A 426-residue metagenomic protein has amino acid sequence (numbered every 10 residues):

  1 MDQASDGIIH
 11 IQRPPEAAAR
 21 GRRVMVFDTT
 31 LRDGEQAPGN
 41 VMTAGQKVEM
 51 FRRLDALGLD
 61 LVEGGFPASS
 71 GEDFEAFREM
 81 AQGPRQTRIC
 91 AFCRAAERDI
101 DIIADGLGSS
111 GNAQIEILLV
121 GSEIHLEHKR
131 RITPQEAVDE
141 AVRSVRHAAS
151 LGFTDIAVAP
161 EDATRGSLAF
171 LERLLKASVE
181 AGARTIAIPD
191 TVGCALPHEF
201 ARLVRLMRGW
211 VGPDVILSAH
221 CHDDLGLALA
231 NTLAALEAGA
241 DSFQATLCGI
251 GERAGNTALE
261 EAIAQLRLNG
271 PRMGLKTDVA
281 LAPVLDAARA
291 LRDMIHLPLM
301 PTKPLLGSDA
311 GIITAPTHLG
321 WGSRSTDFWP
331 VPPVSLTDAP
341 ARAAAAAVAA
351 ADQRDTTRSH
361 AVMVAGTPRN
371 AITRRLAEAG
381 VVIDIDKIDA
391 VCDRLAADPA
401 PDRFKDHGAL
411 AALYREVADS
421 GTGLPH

Functional and structural regions predicted by a protein language model:
M1-F74, E378: A charged N-terminal "starter" segment
D2-T30, P271-H426: A mid-to-C-terminal "edge-of-domain" accessory segment
V24, Q36-D60, F74-G83, E97-L217 (+1 more regions): Alpha/beta enzyme core
L31-D33, A240, L247-E252, V364-N370: Conserved phosphate/anionic-ligand binding catalytic regions in large, soluble enzymes, centered on
M42-G45, E49, G71-E75, R98 (+11 more regions): Conserved active-site and cofactor/substrate-binding residues in soluble primary-metabolism enzymes
L61-E63, P84-A95: Active-site cofactor/substrate anionic-group-binding motifs, chiefly glycine- and Lys/Arg-rich phosphate-binding loops
F66-P67, F92-A95, L119-S122, P160-A163 (+4 more regions): Short, ordered loop/turn segments at secondary-structure junctions
A195, E199-P330: Catalytic alpha/beta core domains of metabolic enzymes, predominantly
